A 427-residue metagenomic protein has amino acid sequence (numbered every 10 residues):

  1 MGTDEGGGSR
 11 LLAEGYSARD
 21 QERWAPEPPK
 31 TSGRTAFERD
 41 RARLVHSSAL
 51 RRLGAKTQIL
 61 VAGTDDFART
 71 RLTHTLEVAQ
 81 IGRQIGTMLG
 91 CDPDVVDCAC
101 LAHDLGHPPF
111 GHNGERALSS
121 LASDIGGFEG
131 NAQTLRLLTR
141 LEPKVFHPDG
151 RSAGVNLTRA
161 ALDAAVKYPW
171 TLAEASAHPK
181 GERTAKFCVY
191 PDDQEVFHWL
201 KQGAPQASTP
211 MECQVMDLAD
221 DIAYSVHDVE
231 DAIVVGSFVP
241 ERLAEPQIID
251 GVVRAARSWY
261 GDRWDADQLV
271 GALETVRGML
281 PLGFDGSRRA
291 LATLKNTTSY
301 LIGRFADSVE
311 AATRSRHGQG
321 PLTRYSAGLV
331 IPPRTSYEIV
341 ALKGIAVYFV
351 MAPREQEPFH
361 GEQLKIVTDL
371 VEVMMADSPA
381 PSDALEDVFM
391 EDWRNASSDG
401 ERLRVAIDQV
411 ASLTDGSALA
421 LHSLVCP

Functional and structural regions predicted by a protein language model:
M1-R23, E27-K30, K365-D377, F389-P427: Acidic, carboxylate-rich catalytic segments that either coordinate divalent cations
G2-S32, H46-R51, Q80, M88 (+1 more regions): Sequence-structural signature of the catalytic-core scaffold of metal-dependent phosphohydrolases that act on
R19-T73: Glycine/alanine-rich phosphate-binding loops at beta-alpha junctions
V61-F67, A99, A204-P205, G283-R288 (+2 more regions): Glycine- and acidic
T64-V95: Alpha-helical phosphate/pyrophosphate-handling elements in metalloenzyme active cores
I81-G86, L118, L137-L138, F305 (+3 more regions): Buried hydrophobic packing segments
V96-L101, D217: Short alpha-helical catalytic segment bearing the HExxH-like zincin motif of zinc-dependent metalloproteases
R257-S397, E401: C-terminal subdomains that position terminal phosphate/3'-OH groups for nucleotidyl transfer/ligation, primarily on
